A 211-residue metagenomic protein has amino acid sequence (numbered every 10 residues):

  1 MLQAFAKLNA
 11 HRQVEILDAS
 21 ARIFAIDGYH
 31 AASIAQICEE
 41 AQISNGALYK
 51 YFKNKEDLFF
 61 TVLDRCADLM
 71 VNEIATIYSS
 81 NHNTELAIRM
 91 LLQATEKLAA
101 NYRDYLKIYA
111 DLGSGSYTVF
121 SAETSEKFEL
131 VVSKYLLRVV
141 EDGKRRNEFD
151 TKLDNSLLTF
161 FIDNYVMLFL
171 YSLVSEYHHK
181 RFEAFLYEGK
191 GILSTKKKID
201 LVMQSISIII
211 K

Functional and structural regions predicted by a protein language model:
L2-A4, E15, I23-D57, T61: Helix-turn-helix
H11, E15-R22, I26, E40 (+5 more regions): Alpha-helical structural segments
D18, E85-K107, F160-N164, D200-Q204: Amphipathic alpha-helical segments that line or abut small-molecule/effector binding pockets and mediate allosteric
I26-H30, N81, Y102, R146: Short coil/turn segments at alpha/beta junctions that flank glycine-rich nucleotide-binding fingerprints
L86, K127-F128, R145-D163: All-alpha amphipathic helical-bundle segments outside canonical DNA-binding/catalytic cores that form hydrophobic
E96, A100-L137, L157-T159, Y187: Short secondary-structure transition hinges
K97, K134-R146, N164-K211: C-terminal peripheral helix-coil segments that are non-catalytic and often amphipathic
K107-Y109, K152, F182: Short, hydrophobic secondary-structure boundary micro-motifs
